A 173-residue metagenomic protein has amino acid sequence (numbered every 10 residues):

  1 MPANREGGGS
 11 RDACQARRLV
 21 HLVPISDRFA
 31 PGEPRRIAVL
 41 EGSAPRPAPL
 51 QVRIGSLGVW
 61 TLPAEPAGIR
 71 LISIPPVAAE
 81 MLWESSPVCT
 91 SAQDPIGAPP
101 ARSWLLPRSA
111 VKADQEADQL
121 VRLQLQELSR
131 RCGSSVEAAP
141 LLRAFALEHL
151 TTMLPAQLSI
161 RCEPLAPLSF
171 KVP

Functional and structural regions predicted by a protein language model:
M1-G32, D114: Short, compositionally biased P/S/T/A/G/V-rich stretches that sit at domain boundaries
A13, P24, R28, V88-G133: Extended, polar beta-sheet/loop recognition surfaces of beta-rich domains that mediate binding to diverse ligands
R28-G42: Contiguous beta-strand segments within globular domains
V39, A67-P76: Exposed aromatic-hydrophobic patches
G42-A48: Short proline/glycine-enriched turn/loop motifs at strand-loop junctions of beta-rich domains
L50-V52, A79-Q93: Short, aromatic- and glycine-rich surface loops/edge beta-strands on solvent-exposed regions
G55-G68: Solvent-exposed serine/threonine-rich low-complexity stretches and specific carbohydrate-binding patches
C132-P173: Preference for solvent-exposed, low-hydrophobicity sequence contexts
